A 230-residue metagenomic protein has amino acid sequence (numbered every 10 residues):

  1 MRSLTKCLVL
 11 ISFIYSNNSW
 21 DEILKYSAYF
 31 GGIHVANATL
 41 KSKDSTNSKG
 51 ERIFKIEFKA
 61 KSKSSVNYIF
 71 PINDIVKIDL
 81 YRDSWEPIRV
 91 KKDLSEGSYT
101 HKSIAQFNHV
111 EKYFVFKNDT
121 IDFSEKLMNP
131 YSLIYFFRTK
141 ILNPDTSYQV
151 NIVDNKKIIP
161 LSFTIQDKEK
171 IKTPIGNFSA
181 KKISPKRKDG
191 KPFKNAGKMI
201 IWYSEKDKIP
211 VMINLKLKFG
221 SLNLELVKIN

Functional and structural regions predicted by a protein language model:
R2-L10: Sec-dependent signal peptide recognition, specifically the positively charged N-region followed immediately by
I11-S16: N-terminal signal peptide c-region/cleavage motif recognized by signal peptidases
N18-F107, L142-N230: Acidic, serine/threonine-rich low-complexity disordered tracts
E96-K140: Hydrophobic, well-structured mid-protein blocks that either form specific transmembrane helices
